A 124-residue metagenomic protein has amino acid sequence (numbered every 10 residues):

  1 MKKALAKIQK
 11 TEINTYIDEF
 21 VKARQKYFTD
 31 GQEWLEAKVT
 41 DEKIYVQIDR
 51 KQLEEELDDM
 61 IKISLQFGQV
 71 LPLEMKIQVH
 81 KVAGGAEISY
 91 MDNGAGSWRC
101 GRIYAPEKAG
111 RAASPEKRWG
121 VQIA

Functional and structural regions predicted by a protein language model:
K2-A6, Y45-I48: Conserved micro-motifs of the catalytic ATP-binding
Q9-K22: A conserved beta-strand-to-alpha-helix junction within the catalytic ATP-binding
R24-W34: A short helix-and-adjacent loop within the catalytic ATP-binding
W34-I44: Conserved catalytic submotifs in the C-terminal HATPase_c
L53-E54: A residue-level detector for a conserved hydrophobic packing site within the catalytic ATP-binding domain
D58-I63: Conserved polar catalytic motif of the HATPase_c/GHKL fold
E74-G84: Short beta-strand/loop element within the Bergerat-fold HATPase_c
D92: Acidic ATP/Mg2+-coordinating residue in the GHKL
